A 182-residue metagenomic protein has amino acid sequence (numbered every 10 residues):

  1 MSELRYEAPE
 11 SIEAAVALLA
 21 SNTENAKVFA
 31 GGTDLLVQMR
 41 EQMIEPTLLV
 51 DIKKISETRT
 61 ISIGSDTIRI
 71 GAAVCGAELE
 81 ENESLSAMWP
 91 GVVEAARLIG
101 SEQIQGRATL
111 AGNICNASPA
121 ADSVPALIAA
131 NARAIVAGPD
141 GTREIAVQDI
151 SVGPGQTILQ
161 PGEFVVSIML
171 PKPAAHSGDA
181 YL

Functional and structural regions predicted by a protein language model:
M1-L182: C-terminal structural segment of proteins
